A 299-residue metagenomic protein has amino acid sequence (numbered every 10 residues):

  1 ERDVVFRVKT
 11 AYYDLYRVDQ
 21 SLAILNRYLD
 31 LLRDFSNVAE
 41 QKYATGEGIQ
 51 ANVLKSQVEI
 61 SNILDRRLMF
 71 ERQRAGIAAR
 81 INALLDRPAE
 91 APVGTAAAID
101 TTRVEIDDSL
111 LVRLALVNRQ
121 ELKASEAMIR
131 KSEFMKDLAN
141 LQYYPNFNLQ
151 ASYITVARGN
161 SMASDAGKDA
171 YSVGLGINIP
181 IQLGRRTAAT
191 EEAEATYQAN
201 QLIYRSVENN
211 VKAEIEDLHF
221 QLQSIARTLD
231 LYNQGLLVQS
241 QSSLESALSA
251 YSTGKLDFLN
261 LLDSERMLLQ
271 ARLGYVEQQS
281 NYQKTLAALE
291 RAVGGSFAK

Functional and structural regions predicted by a protein language model:
E1-D3, D19-S21, K123, R130-E133 (+3 more regions): Small/polar (Gly/Ser/Thr/Ala-rich) solvent-exposed segments that form structured loops/beta-strands/short helices used
R2-L114, I225: Periplasmic alpha-helical coiled-coil/stalk elements that build and connect Gram-negative outer-membrane
V4-A23, Q41, I77, A124-A139 (+3 more regions): Amphipathic alpha-helical coiled-coil segments
F70, Q120, Q278: Metallo-beta-lactamase
R80-P88, L138, A288-A298: Long amphipathic alpha-helical coiled-coil segments
A89-R130, R205-E208, H219, F297-K299: Bacterial Sec-pathway N-terminal export signals of envelope proteins
